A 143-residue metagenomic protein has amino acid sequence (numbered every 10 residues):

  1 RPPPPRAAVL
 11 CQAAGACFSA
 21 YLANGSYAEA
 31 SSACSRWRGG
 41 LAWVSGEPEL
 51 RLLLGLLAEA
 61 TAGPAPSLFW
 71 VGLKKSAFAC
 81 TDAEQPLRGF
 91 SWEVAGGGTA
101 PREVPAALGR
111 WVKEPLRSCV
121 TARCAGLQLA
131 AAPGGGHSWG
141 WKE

Functional and structural regions predicted by a protein language model:
R1-G39: Extracellular disulfide-stabilized recognition modules
R6-L10, A30-S32, E59-A62, E114-L116 (+1 more regions): Beta-strand elements of modular eukaryotic interaction domains
F18, N24, L41, L87 (+2 more regions): Cys/His-rich zinc-coordinating "finger/knuckle" motifs
G25-K75: Conserved hydrophobic ligand-interaction patch in extracellular adhesion modules
L52-L53, A79-D82, G135-G136: Extracytoplasmic/secreted cell-surface and envelope-processing proteins
P64, L68-A130: Surface-exposed ligand-recognition segments of extracellular binding domains, strongest in the long/variable loop
G126-E143: Typically disulfide-stabilized, N-glycosylated extracellular/lumenal ectodomains of secreted and cell-surface proteins
